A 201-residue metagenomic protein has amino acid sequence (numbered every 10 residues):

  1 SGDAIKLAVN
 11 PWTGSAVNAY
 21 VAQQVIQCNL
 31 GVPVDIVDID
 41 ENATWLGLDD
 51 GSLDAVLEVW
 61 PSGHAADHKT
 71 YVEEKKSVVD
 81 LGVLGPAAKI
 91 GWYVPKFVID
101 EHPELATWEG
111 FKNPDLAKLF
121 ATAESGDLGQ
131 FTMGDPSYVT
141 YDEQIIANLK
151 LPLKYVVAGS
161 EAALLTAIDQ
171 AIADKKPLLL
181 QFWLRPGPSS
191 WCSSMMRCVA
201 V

Functional and structural regions predicted by a protein language model:
G2-G14, V32-V37, L128-T132: Short, well-ordered beta-strand elements
K6, D35, D54-V59, I90-Y93 (+2 more regions): Structural recognition of the beta-strand scaffold that forms the well-ordered cores of secreted hydrolase catalytic
W12-S15, A43, P61-A65, V98-D100 (+3 more regions): Solvent-exposed loop/turn segments at secondary-structure junctions within structured extracellular/periplasmic domains
W12-T13, P33-G47, V156-A167: Short helix-initiation/N-cap motifs at beta->coil->alpha
T13-V32, Q144-I146: Short, polar/charged alpha-helical segment
A19, V37-K76, A167, G187-S193: Pocket-flanking alpha-helical
E74-D80, T132, A147-K150, Y155-V201: Flexible, solvent-exposed loop/hinge segments that line or gate ligand/substrate-binding clefts
K76-F131: A conserved helix-loop-strand patch within extracytoplasmic ligand-binding domains of the periplasmic binding
